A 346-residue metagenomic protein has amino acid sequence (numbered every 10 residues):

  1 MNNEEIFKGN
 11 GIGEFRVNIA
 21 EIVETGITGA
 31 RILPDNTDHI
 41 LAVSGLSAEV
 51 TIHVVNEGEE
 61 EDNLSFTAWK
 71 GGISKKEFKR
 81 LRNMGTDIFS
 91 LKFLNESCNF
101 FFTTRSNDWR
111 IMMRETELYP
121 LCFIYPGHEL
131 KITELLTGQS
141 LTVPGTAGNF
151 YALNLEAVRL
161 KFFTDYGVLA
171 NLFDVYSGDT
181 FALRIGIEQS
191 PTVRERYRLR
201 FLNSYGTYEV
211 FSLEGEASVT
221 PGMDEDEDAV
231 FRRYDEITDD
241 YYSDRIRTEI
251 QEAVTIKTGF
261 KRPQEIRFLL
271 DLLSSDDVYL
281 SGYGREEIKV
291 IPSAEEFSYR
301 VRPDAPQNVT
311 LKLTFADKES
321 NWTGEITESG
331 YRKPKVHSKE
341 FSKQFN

Functional and structural regions predicted by a protein language model:
M1-T192: Preference for solvent-exposed, low-hydrophobicity sequence contexts
N2-I6, T180-N346: Extracellular/virion structural assembly segments
